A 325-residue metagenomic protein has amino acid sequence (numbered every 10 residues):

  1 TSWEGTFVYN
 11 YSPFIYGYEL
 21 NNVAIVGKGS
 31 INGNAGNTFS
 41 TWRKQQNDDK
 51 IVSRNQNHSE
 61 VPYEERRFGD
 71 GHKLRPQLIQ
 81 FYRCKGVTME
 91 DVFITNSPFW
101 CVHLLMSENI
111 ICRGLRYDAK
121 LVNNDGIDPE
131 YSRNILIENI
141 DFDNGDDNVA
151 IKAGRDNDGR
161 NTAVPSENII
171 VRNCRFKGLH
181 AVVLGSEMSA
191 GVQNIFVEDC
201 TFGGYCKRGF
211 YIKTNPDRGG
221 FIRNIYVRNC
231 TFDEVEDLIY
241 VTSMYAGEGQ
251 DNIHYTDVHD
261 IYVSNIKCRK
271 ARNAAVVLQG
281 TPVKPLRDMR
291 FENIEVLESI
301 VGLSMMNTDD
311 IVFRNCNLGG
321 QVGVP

Functional and structural regions predicted by a protein language model:
T1-P325: Extracellular/periplasmic carbohydrate-active domains that bind, remodel, or depolymerize complex polysaccharides
